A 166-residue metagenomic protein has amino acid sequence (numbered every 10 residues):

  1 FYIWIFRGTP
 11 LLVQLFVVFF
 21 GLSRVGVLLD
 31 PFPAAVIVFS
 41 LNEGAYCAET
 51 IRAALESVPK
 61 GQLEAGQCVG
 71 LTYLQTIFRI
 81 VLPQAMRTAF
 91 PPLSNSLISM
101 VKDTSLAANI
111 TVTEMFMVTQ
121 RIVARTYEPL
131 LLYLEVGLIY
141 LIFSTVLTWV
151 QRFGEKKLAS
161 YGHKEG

Functional and structural regions predicted by a protein language model:
F1-G166: Transmembrane alpha-helices and adjacent helix-loop boundaries
